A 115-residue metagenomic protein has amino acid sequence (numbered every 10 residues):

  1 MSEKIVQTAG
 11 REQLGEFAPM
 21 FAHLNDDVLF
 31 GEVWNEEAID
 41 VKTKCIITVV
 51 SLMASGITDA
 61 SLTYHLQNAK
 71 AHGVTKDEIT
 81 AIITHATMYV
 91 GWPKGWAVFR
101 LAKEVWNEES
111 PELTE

Functional and structural regions predicted by a protein language model:
M1-C45, T63, Q67, A71 (+1 more regions): Acidic, glycine/proline-rich low-complexity segments that act as flexible tails and inter-domain linkers
K44-L52, L62, T80-I83: Short, structured motif recognition centered on aromatic/hydrophobic residues
M53, H85-W92: A short structural micro-motif
A54, A71-H72: Alpha-helix C-terminal capping segments
T58-A60, W92-G95: Short loop/beta submotifs within extracellular cysteine-rich repeat domains
V74, E78: Winged helix-turn-helix DNA-binding recognition segment
